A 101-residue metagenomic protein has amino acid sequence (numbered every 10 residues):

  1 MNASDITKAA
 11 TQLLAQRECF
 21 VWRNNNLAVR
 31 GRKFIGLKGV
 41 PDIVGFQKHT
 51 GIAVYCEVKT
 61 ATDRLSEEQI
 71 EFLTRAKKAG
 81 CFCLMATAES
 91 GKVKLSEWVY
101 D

Functional and structural regions predicted by a protein language model:
M1-D101: Catalytic phosphate/metal-binding cores of nucleic-acid and nucleotide-processing enzymes, i.e., regions that mediate
